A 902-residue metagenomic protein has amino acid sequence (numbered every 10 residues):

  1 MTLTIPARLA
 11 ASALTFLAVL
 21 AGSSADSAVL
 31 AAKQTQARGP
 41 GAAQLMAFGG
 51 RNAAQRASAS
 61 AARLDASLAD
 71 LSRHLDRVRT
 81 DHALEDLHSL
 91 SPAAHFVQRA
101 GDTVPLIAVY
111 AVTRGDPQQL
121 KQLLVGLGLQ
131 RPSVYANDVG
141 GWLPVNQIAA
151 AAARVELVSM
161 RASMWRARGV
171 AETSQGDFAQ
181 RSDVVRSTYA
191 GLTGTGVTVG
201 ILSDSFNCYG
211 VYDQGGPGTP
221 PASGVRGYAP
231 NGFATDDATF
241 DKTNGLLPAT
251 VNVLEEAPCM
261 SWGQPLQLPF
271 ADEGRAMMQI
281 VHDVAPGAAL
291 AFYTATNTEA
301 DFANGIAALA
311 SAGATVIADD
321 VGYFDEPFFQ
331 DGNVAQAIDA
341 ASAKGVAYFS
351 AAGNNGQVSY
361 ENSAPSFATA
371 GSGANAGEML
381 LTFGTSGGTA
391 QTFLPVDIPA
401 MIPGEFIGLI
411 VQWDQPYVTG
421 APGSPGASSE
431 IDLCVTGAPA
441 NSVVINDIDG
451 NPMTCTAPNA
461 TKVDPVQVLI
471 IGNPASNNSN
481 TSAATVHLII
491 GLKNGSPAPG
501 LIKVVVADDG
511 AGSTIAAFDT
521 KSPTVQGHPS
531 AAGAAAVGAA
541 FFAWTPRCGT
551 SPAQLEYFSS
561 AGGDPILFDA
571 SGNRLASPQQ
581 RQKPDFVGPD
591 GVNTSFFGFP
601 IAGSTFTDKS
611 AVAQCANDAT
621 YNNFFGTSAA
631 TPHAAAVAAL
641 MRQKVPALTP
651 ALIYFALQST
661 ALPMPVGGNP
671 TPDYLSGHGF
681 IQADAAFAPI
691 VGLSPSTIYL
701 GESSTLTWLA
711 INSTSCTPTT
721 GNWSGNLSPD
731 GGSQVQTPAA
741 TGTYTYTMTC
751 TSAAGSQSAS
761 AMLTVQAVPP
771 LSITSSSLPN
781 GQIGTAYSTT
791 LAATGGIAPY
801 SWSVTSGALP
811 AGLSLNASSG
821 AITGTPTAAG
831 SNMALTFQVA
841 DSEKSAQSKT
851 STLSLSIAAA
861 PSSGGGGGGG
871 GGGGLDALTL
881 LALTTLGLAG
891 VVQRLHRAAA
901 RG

Functional and structural regions predicted by a protein language model:
F16, G22-A271, A276-D283, D320 (+2 more regions): Autoinhibitory N-terminal propeptides
Q98, A318, A536, C548 (+4 more regions): C-terminal subdomain of the subtilisin-like protease fold in secreted/lumenal serine endopeptidases
A190, G196, D204-R275, S359 (+6 more regions): Active-site core segment of subtilase-fold serine proteases
D432, A438-M453, T545-S551, E556 (+1 more regions): Catalytic-core environment of secreted peptidases
A710-S713, T794-A798, G807: Short glycine/proline-centered coil/turn motifs in the loop regions of extracellular beta-sandwich domains
G732-V735, G807-T827: Strand-loop-strand motifs at the edges of beta-sheets in extracellular beta-sandwich domains
T751-G755, A840-A846: Short, solvent-exposed loop/turn segments at the edges of extracellular beta-sandwich modules
A877-R897: A cross-kingdom C-terminal cell-surface attachment/processing module
